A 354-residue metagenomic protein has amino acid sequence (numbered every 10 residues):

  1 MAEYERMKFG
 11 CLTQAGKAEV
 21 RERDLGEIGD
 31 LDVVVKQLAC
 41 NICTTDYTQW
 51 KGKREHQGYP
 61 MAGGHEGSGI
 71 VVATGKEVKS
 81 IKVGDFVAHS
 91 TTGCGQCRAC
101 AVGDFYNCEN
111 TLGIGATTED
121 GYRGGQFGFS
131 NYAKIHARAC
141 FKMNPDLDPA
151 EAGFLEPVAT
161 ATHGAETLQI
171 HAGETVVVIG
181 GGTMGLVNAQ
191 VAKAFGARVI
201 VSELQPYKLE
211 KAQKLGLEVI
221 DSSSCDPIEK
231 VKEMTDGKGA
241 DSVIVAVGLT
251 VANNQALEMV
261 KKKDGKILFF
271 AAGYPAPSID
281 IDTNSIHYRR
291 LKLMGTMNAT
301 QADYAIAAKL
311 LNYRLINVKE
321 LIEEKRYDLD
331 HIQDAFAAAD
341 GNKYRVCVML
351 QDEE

Functional and structural regions predicted by a protein language model:
M1-F9, N254-E258, Q301-E354: C-terminal hydrophobic helical "lid"/dimerization subdomain of Rossmann-like NAD(P)H-dependent oxidoreductases
M1-S68, N131, Q351-E354: Short N-terminal strand-loop motif that marks the start of NAD(P)H/FAD-dependent oxidoreductase cofactor-binding domains
G26-C40, K53-A101, N144-D146: Glycine-rich beta-strand-centered segment in the early N-terminal region that forms part of a ligand/cofactor-binding
E66, D85-F86, A99, F105 (+4 more regions): Residue-level marker of beta-strand positions
Q96-I179: NAD(P)H dinucleotide-binding glycine-rich loop of Rossmann-like/cofactor-binding domains, especially the beta1-alpha1
P145-C225: Mid-domain Rossmann-like dinucleotide-binding core that forms the NAD(H)/NADP(H) cofactor-binding site
L168, E210, L215-L291, E353: Glycine-rich cofactor phosphate-binding loops and adjacent beta1-alpha1 units of small-molecule cofactor enzyme domains
G265-K266, D280-E320: Rossmann-fold dehydrogenase core element
